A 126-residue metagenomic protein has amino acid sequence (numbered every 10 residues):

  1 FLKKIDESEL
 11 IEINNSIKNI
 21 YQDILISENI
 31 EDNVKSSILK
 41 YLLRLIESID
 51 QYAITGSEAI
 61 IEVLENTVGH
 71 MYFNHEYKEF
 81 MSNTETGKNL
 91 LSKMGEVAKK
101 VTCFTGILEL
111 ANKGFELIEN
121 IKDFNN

Functional and structural regions predicted by a protein language model:
L2-M81: Membrane-active, amphipathic/fusogenic segments and juxtamembrane/transmembrane anchors that bind or insert into lipid
N74-N126: Membrane-inserting effector segments that mediate pore formation, membrane fusion, or transient membrane insertion
